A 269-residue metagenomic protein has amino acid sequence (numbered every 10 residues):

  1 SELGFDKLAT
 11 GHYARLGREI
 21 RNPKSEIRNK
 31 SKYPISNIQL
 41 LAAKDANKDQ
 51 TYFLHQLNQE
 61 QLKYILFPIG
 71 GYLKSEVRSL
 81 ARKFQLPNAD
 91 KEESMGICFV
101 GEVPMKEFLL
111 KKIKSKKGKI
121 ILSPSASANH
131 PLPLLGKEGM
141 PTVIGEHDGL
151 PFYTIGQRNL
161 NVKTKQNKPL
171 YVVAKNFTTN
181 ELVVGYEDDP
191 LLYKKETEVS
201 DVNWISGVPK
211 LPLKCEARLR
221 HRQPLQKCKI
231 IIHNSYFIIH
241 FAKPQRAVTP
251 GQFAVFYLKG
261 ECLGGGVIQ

Functional and structural regions predicted by a protein language model:
S1-E19, N37-A126, L135-C262, V267-Q269: Nucleotide-activated chemistry modules centered on ATP-dependent adenylation/adenylyltransferase
R18-R21, R28: Basic polycationic patches enriched in arginine
K24-I27, G136-E138: Glycine-biased, low-complexity coil/linker segments
R28-N37: Short "domain-exit" segments at the C-terminal end of structured domains
N29, S127-P131: Low-complexity, intrinsically disordered segments with a bias for serine/threonine
